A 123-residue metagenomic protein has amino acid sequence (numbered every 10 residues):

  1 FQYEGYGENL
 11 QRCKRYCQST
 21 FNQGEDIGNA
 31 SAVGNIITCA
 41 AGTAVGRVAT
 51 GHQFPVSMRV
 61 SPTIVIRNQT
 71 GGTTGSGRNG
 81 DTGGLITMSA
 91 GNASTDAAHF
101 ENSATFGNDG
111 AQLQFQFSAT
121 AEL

Functional and structural regions predicted by a protein language model:
F1, D96-F100, A119: Aromatic-residue detector
F1-E25, T120-E122: Extracellular polysaccharide-targeting segments
F1-E4, T43, Q114: Residue-level signal for the start and early helices of compact helical domains
F21-R47: A conserved glycine-rich beta-strand in the N-terminal activation segment of trypsin-fold
I37-S103: Extracellular attachment/recognition segments
F106-D109: Short, exposed beta-strand-loop hairpins at the edges of beta-sheets in extracellular/periplasmic proteins
A111-L123: Short, structured beta-strand segments at or near domain termini in extracellular proteins/domains
